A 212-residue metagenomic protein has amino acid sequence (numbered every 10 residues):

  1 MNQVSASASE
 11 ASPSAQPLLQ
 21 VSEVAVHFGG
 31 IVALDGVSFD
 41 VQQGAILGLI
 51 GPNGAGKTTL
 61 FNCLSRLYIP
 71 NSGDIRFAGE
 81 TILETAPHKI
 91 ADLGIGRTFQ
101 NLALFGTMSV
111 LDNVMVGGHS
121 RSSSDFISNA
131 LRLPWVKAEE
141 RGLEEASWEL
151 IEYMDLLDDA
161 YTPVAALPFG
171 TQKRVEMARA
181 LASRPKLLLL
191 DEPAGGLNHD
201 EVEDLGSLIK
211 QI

Functional and structural regions predicted by a protein language model:
N2-I212: Glycine-rich phosphate-binding loops of nucleotide-dependent enzymes
